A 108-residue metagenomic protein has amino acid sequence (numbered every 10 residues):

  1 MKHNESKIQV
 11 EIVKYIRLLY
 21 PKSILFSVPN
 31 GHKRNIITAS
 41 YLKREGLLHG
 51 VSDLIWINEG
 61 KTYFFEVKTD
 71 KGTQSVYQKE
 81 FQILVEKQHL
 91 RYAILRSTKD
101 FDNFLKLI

Functional and structural regions predicted by a protein language model:
M1-I108: Catalytic phosphate/metal-binding cores of nucleic-acid and nucleotide-processing enzymes, i.e., regions that mediate
